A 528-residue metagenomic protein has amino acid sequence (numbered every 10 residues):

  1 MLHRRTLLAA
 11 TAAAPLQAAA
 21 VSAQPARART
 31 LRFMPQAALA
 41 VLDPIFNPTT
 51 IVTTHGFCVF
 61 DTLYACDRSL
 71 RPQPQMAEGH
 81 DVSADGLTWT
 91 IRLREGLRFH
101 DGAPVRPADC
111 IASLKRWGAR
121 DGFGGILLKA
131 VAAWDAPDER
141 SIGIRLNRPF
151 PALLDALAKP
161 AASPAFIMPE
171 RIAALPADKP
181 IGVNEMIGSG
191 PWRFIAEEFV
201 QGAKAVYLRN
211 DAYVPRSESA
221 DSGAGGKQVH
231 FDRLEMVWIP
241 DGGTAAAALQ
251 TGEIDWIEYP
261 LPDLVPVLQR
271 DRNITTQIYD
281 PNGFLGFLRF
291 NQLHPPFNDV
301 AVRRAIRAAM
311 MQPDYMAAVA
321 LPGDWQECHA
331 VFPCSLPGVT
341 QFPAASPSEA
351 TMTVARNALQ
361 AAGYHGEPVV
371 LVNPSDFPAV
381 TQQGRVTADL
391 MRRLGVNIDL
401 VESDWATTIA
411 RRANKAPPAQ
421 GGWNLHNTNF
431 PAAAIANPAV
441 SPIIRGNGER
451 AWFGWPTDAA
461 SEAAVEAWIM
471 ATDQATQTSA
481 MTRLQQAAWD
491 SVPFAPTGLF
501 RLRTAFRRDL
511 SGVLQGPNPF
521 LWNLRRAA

Functional and structural regions predicted by a protein language model:
M34-A84, K115, I187: N-terminal lobe/hinge region of extracytoplasmic solute-binding protein
R92, I126-L175, P180-V200: Surface-exposed binding/hinge segments that line and control ligand-binding clefts or catalytic entry sites
W192-R193, G323-A361, S375-Q382: Structural transition elements
A203, D241, P260, W325 (+3 more regions): Ligand/substrate-recognition segments at binding pockets and active sites
V214-V267, I278, N397: Ligand-site clamp/hinge motif
L293, F297-L336, Q382-Q383, A488-P496: Periplasmic-binding protein-like
S348, D399-A410, P438-R508, A528: Extracytoplasmic/peripheral linker and loop segments enriched in polar/acidic and small residues with frequent Thr/Pro
F506-A528: Long beta-strand-rich cores associated with HINT superfamily self-processing modules
